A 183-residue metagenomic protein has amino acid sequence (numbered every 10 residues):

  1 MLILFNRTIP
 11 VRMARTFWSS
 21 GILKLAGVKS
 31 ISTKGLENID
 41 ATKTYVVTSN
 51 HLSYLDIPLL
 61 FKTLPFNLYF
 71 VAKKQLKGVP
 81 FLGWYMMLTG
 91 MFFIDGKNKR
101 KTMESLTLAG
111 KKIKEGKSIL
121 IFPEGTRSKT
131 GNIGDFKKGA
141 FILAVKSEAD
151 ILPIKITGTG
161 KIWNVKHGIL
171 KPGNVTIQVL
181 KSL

Functional and structural regions predicted by a protein language model:
L2-T16, K24-A26, A41-K99: Catalytic core of membrane glycerolipid acyltransferases/transacylases, capturing the structured, soluble-facing
A26-K34, T102-M103, T159-I162: Short gly/ser/thr-rich secondary-structure transition/capping motifs
T33, V47, F70-V71, I177-V179: Generic preference for hydrophobic
L36-A41, I169-L170: A short beta-turn/loop motif at secondary-structure boundaries
T44-V46, S118-F122: Residue-level preference for the first positions of well-ordered beta-strands
H51-S53, E124-S128: Short glycine-rich anion-binding loops that position phosphate/pyrophosphate groups of nucleotides and phosphorylated
F81-W84, K117-L120, K129-L183: A cross-family acyltransferase "interaction/gating" segment
K101-G110: Anionic-ligand binding region
